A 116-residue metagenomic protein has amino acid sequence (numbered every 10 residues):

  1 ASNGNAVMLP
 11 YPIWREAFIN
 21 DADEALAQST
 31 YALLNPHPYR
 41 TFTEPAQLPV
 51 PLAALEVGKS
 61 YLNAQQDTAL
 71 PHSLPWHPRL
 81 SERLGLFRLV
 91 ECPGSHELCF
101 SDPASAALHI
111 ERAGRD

Functional and structural regions predicted by a protein language model:
A1-A53: Helix-rich cap/lid subdomain of alpha/beta-hydrolase
P38, N63-Q66: Short leucine-rich amphipathic alpha-helical surface patches
P49-E56, S81-L84: Short, conserved loop/helix-junction motifs that constitute active-site signature segments in enzyme catalytic cores
A54-L55, Y61-N63: Short beta-strand/loop motif that positions the catalytic acidic residue of the alpha/beta-hydrolase fold
Q65-D102, I110-A113: Conserved loop-alpha-helix segment in the C-terminal half of the alpha/beta-hydrolase fold that carries the catalytic
D116: Conserved donor-nucleotide binding/catalytic region of nucleotide-linked donor-dependent transferases
